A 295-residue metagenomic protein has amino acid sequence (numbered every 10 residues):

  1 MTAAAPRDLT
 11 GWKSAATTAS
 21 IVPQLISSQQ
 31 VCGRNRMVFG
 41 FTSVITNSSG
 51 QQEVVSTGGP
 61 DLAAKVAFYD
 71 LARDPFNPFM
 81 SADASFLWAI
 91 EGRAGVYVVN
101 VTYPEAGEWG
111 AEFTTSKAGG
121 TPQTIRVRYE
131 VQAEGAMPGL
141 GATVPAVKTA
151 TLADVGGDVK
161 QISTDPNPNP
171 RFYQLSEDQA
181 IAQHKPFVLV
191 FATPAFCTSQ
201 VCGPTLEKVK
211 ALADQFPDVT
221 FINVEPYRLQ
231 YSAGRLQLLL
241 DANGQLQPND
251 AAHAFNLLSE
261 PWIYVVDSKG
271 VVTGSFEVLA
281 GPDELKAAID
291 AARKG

Functional and structural regions predicted by a protein language model:
T2-V159: Contiguous segments within soluble domain cores/interaction surfaces
W109, Y173, T205-K208, L285-A288: Stable alpha-helical elements in mature extracytoplasmic
Q161-S163, N169, E177-V201: Short active-site neighborhood of thiol/selenol oxidoreductases, capturing the structured segment around
H184-V188, F216-I222, E260-P261, S268: Loop/turn elements at helix/coil->beta-strand transitions in domains of secreted/extracellular proteins
S199-Q215: Typically the conserved alpha-helix immediately C-terminal to a functionally engaged Cys/Sec in thioredoxin-like
N223-E260, V265-V272, E284-R293: Thioredoxin-like thiol-disulfide oxidoreductase module
L279-P282: A short acidic/small-residue loop/turn micro-motif
